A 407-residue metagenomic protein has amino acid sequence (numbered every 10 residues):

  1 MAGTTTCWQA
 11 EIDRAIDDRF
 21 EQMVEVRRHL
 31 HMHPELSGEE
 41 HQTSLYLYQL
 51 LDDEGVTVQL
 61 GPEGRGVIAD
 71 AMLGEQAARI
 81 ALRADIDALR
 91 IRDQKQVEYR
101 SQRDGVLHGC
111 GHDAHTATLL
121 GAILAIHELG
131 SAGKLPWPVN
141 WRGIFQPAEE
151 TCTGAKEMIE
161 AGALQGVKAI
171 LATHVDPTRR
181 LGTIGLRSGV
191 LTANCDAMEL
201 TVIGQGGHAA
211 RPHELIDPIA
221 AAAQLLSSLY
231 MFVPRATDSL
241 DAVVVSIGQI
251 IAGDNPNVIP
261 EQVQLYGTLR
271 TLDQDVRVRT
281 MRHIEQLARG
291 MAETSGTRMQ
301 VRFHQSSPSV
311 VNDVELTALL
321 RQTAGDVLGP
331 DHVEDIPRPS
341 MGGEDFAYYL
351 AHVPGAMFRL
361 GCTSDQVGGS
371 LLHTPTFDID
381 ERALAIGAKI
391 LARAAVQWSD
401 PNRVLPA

Functional and structural regions predicted by a protein language model:
A2-T5, A220-A407: Metal-dependent amide/peptide-bond hydrolase catalytic core, centered on the "pita-bread" metallohydrolase fold
T4-H108, D113, A117-L120, L124-V139: Acidic/His- and Gly-rich active-site-bordering loop/insert found across diverse amide/peptide-bond hydrolases
W8, R19-V26, E39-L50, A78 (+18 more regions): General structural feature for long, well-ordered alpha-helical segments within catalytic domains of soluble enzymes
L30, L82, H112, G143 (+7 more regions): Divalent metal-coordination and catalytic microenvironments
Q59, R142-I144, Q300: A structural signal for isolated positions on well-ordered beta-strands in alpha/beta enzyme cores
V67-I68, L89-I91, K95-L107, D113-A114 (+2 more regions): Histidine/acidic-residue-rich, glycine-tolerant segments that coordinate divalent metal ions
A81-R83, R92, M198, M357-T363: Non-cysteine beta-strand/loop elements that form the S-adenosyl-L-methionine
